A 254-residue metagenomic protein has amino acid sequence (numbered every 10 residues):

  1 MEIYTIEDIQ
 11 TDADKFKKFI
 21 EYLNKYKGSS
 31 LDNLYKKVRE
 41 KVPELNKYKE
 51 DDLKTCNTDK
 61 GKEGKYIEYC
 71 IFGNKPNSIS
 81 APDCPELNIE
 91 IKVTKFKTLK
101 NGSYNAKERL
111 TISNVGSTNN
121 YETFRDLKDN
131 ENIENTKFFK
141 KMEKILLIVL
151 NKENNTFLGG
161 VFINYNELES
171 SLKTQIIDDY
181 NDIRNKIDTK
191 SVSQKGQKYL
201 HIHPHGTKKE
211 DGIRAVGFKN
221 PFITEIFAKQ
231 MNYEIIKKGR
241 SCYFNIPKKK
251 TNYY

Functional and structural regions predicted by a protein language model:
M1-C84, V93-Y254: Nucleic-acid endonuclease domains
I89: Conserved active-site neighborhood of enzyme catalytic/cofactor-binding cores
